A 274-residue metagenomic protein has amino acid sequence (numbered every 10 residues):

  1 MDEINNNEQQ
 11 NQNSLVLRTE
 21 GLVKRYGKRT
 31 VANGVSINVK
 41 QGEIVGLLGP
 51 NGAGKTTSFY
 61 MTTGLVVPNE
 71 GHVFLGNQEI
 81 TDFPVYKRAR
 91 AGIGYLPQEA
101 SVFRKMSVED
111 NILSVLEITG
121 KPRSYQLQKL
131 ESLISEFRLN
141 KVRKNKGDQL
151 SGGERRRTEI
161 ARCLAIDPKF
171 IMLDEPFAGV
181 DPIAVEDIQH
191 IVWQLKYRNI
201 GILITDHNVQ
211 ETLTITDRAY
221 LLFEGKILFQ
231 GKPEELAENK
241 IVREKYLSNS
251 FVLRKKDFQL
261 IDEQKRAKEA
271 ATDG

Functional and structural regions predicted by a protein language model:
L48-P50: The feature captures the beta-strand-to-loop junction immediately N-terminal to the Walker
T63: Helix-to-loop junction immediately C-terminal to a conserved catalytic motif
S124-V142, Q189-W193: Conserved ABC ATPase "signature" region
K146-L150, E154: Conserved ABC ATPase signature
D167: Conserved catalytic motifs of ABC-family nucleotide-binding domains
I171-E175: Catalytic Walker B motif of ABC-type/P-loop ATPase nucleotide-binding domains
